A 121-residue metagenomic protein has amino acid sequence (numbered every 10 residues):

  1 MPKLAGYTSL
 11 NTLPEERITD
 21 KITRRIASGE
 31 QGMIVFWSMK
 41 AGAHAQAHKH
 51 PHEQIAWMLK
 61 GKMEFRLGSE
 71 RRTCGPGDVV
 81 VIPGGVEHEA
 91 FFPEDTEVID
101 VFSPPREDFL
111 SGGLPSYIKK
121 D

Functional and structural regions predicted by a protein language model:
M1-Q31, L114-D121: A short, N-terminal "cap"/entry segment at the start of jelly-roll beta-barrel domains of the cupin/DSBH fold
D20, V35-K49: Conserved short histidine dyad/triad with adjacent acidic residue
G32-M33, K40-A43, K60-K62, R71 (+1 more regions): Short, charged/polar surface micro-motifs in flexible loops or helix N-caps
M33, I55, K62-E64, R71 (+2 more regions): Structural motif
S38-K40, H50-F65: Short, conserved beta-strand element in jelly-roll/cupin
L59-K60, G75-P76, E94: A cytosolic small-molecule/anion-sensing beta-strand core signal
S69-G84: Short acidic-glycine-tyrosine-enriched beta hairpin
G84-D108: Ligand-binding loop in jelly-roll beta-barrel domains
